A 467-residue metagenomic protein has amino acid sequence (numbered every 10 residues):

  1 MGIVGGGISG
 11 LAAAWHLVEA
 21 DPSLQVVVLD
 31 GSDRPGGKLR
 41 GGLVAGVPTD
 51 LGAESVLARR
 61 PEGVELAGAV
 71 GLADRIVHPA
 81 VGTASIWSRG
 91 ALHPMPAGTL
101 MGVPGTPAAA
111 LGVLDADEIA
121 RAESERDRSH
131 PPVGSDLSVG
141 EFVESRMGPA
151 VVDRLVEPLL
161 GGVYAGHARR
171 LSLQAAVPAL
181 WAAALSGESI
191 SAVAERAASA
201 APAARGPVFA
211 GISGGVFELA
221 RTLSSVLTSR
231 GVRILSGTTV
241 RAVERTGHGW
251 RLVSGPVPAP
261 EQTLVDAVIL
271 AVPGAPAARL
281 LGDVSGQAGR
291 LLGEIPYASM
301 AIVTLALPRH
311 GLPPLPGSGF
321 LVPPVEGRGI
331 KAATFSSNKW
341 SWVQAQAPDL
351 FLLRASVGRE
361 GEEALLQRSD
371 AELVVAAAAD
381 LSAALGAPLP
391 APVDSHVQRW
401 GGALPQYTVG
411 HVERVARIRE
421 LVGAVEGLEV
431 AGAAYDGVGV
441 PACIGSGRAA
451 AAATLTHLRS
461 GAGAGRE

Functional and structural regions predicted by a protein language model:
M1-V28: N-terminal Rossmann-like FAD-binding beta1-loop-alpha1 element of flavoenzymes
S9, R34, A275: Conserved Rossmann-like nucleotide-cofactor binding loop
V18-V44: Glycine-rich FAD pyrophosphate-binding loop
G41, G63-S85, A150-R154, Y297-A298 (+2 more regions): A short alpha-helix-loop-beta-strand transition element characteristic of N-terminal alpha/beta dinucleotide-binding
A45-P131: Dinucleotide-binding Rossmann-like beta1-alpha1 core, especially the glycine-rich loop that anchors the ADP
P96-P104, L315-G317, K331-E467: Conserved flavin/dinucleotide-binding core of flavoenzymes
R121-A242, L264: Active-site/ligand-binding neighborhood in enzyme catalytic cores
S236-L353, E360-Q367, A371, A383-A384 (+1 more regions): Mid-domain catalytic core of redox enzymes that form a hydrophobic substrate pocket/lid adjacent to a catalytic redox
